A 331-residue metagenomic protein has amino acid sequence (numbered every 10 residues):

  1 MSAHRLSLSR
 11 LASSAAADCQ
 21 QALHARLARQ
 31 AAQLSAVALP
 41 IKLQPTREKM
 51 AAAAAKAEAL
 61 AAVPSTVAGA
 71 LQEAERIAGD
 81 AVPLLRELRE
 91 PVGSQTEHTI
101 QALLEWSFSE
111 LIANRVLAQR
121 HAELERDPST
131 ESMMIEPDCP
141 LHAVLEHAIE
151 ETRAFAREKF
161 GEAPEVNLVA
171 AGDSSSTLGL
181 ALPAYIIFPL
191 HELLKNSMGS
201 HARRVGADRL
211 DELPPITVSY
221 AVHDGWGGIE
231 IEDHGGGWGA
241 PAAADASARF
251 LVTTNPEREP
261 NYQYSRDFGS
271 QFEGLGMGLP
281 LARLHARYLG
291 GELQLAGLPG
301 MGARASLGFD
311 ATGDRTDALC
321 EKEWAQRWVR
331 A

Functional and structural regions predicted by a protein language model:
S2-A15, A31, S35-A38, V252-A331: Flexible, glycine-/charge-rich segments associated with ATP-binding catalytic modules
S2-E165, G179, P183-I187: Signal-transmission coiled-coils
T152, L182-P214, V222-H223, P280-Y288: Conserved ATP-binding N-box helix of the HATPase_c
K159-E162, T177-L178, N196-H234, N261: ATP-lid-like helix-loop hinge signature
E165-T177: Conserved catalytic submotifs in the C-terminal HATPase_c
A181-Y185, I231-D233, A242-D245, G308 (+1 more regions): Short coil/turn segments at secondary-structure boundaries
E232-G239, L251: Glycine-rich acidic phosphate-binding loop
A240-S247, R258-E259: Short adenine-binding "F-helix/F-box" segment of the Bergerat
